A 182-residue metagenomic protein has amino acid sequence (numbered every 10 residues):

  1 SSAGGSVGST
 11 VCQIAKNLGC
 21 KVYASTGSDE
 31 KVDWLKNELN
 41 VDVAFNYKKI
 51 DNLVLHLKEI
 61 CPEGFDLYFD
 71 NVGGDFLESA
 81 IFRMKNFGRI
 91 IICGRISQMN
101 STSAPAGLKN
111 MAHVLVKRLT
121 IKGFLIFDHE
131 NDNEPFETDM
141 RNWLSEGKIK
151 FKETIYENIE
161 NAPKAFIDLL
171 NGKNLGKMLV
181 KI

Functional and structural regions predicted by a protein language model:
S1-I182: Terminal helix/beta-alpha structural elements that buttress the NAD(P)+-binding lobe
